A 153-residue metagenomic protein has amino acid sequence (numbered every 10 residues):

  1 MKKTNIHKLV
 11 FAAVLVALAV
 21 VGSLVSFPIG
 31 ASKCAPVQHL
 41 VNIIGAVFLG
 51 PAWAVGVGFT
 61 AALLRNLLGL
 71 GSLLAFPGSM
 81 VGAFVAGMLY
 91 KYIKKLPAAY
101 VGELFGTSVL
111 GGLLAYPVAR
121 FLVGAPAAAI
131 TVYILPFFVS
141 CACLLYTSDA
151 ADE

Functional and structural regions predicted by a protein language model:
M1-A151: Loop-helix junctions at membrane interfaces
